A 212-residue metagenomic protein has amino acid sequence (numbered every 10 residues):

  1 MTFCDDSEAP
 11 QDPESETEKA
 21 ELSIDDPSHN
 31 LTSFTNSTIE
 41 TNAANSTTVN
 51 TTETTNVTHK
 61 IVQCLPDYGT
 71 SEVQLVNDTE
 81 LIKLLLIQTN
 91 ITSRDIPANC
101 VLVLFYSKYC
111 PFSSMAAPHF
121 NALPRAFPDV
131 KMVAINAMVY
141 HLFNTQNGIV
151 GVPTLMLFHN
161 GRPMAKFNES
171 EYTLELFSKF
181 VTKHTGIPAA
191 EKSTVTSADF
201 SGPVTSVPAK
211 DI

Functional and structural regions predicted by a protein language model:
M1-C100, Y172-I212: N-terminal leader/targeting and pre-domain segments
R94-K108, F120: Short active-site neighborhood of thiol/selenol oxidoreductases, capturing the structured segment around
L102-V103, C110-S113, L155: The canonical Cys-X-X-Cys-His
F105, P128-L142: Thiol-based oxidoreductase modules, predominantly thioredoxin-like and allied folds used for disulfide exchange
Y109, H119, N136-H141, S170 (+1 more regions): Short amphipathic alpha-helical segments embedded in low-complexity Lys/Glu-rich regions
F112-A126: Typically the conserved alpha-helix immediately C-terminal to a functionally engaged Cys/Sec in thioredoxin-like
S113-M115, M132-I135, N144-Q146, A165-N168 (+2 more regions): Intrinsically disordered, low-complexity regions enriched in proline, serine, glycine and charged residues
G151-N168: A short, hydrophobic beta-strand/beta-hairpin element that forms part of a small beta-sheet core
